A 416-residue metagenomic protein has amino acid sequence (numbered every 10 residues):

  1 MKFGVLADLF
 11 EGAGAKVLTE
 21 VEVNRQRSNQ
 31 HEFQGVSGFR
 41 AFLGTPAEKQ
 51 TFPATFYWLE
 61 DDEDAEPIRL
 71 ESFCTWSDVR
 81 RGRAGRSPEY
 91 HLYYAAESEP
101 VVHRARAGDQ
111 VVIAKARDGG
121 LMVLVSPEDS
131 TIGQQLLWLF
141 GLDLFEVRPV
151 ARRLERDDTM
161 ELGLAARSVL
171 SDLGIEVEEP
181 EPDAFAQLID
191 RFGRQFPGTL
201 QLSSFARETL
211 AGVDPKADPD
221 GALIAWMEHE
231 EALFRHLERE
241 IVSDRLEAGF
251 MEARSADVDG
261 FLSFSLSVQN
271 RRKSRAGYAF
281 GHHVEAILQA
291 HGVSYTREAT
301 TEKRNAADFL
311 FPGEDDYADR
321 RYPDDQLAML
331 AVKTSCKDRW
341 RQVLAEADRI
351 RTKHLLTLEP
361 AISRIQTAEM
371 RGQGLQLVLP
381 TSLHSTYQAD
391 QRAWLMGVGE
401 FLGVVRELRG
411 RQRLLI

Functional and structural regions predicted by a protein language model:
M1-P127: Long, contiguous, compositionally biased segments that the model treats as domain-scale units
M1-R25, F192-P219, S267, L288-V293: An N-terminal domain-start capping segment
L9-Q30, D257-N305: Acidic-basic catalytic patches of nuclease active cores, encompassing PD-(D/E)XK and other metal-cofactor nuclease
R69-R86, R104-R106, Q110-M122, E128-E161 (+1 more regions): Charged, structured surface patches that assemble and position nucleic-acid processing machinery
S98, N270-Y278, M329-T334: Short, charged/polar micro-motifs that form catalytic or ligand-binding hotspots
D143-Q195: Glycine- and charge-enriched low-complexity intrinsically disordered segments
A186-Y278: Interdomain/boundary linker segments immediately adjacent to catalytic/signaling cores
H282-E285, Q289-A290, Y295-I416: Catalytic core segments in nucleotide and nucleic-acid processing enzymes
